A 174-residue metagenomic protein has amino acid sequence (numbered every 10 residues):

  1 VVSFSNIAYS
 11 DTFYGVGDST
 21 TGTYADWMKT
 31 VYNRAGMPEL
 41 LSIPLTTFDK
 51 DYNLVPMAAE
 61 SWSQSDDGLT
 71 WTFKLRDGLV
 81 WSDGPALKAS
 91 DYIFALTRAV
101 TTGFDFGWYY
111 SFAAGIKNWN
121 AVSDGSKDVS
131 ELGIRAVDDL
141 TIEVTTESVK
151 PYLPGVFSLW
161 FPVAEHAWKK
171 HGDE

Functional and structural regions predicted by a protein language model:
V2-F4, D11-T20, T70-F73, Y92-A95 (+1 more regions): Short, well-ordered beta-strand elements
S10-T12, L40, M57-A59, D66-T70 (+3 more regions): Extracytoplasmic
V16-D66, T97: N-terminal lobe/hinge region of extracytoplasmic solute-binding protein
T20-T23, Y52, G78-V80, A99 (+1 more regions): Solvent-exposed loop/turn segments at secondary-structure junctions within structured extracellular/periplasmic domains
W27-Y32, L75-D83, S130-L132: Second-shell loop/turn segments in exported
G36, L40, N53, M57 (+5 more regions): Extracytoplasmic/secreted proteins, especially bacterial periplasmic and envelope-associated proteins
E60-W108, E143: Aromatic- and charge-enriched surface segment that lines or borders ligand/interaction sites
K74, D91, V100-T101, D105-K169: Surface-exposed binding/hinge segments that line and control ligand-binding clefts or catalytic entry sites
